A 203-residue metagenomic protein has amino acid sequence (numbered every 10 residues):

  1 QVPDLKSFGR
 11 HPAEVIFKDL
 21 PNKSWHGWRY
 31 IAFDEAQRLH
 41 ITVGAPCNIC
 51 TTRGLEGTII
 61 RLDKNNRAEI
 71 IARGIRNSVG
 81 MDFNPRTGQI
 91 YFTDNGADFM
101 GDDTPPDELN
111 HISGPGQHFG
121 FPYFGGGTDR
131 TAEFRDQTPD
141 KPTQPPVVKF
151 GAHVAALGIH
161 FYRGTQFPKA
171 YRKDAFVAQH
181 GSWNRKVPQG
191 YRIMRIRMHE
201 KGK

Functional and structural regions predicted by a protein language model:
Q1-A36, T42-A45, R67, A72: Asp-box/WD-like beta-propeller blade repeats and closely related beta-sheet repeat scaffolds
Q1-F8, I31, E35-Q37, I59 (+3 more regions): Intrinsic structural disorder
L5-S7, P21, E35, L39 (+4 more regions): Short amphipathic alpha-helical segments, especially helix-boundary/capping motifs
H11-A13, G54, T104-D107: Short edge beta-strand segments in beta-sheet-rich domains
W25, R53-E56, A72-I75, H153: Short loop/turn positions that demarcate and connect the beta-strands within blades of beta-propeller repeat domains
W28, P46-N48, L62-N65, R76-N77 (+1 more regions): Beta-propeller domain segments
V43-G44, C50-T52: A short secondary-structure junction signal
R53, G57-R67: A short, charged helix-loop
